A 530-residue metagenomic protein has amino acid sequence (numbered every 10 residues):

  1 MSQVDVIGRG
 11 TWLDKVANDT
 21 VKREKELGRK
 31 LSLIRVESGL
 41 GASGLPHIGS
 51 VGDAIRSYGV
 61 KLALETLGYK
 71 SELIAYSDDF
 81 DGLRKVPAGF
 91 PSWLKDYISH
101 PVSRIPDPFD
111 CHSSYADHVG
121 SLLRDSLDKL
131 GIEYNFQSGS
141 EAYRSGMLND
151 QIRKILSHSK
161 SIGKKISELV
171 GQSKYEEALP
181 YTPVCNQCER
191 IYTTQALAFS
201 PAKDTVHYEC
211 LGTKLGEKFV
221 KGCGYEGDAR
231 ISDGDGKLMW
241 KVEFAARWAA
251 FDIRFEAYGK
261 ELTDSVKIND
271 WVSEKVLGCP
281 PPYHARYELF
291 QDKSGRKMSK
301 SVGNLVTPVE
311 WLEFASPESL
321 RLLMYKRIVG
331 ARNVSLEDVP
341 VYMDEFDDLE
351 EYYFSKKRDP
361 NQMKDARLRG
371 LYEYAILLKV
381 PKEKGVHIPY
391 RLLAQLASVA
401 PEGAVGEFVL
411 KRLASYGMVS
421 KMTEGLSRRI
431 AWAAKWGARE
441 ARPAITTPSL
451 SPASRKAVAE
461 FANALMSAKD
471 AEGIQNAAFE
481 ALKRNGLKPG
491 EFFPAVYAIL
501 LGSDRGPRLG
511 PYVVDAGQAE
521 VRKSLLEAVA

Functional and structural regions predicted by a protein language model:
M1-L33, P46, E72-L73, G163 (+3 more regions): Basic, alpha-helical terminal appendages of large translation-related enzymes
S2-G89, E243-T263: N-terminal catalytic cores of NTP/NDP-binding nucleotidyl/phosphoryl-transfer enzymes
A42-G49, V102-S114, S140, R144 (+1 more regions): The substrate-binding groove and active-site-proximal loops of carbohydrate-active enzymes, especially glycoside
H47, I155, S316, V496: Residue-level signal for inorganic ion chemistry
D81-Y97, Q151-I152, L156, K297: Charged, often glycine-rich, active-site loop that binds/positions anionic groups
L94-S126, L130: A glycine-rich helix N-cap at a beta->alpha junction
I132-F136, S140-P308: Active-site cores that bind ATP or allylic diphosphates and position pyrophosphate for catalysis
E261-V266, S273-V276, Y287-A434, L501-A530: Catalytic adenosine-cofactor/nucleotide-binding cores of aminoacyl-tRNA synthetases and other
